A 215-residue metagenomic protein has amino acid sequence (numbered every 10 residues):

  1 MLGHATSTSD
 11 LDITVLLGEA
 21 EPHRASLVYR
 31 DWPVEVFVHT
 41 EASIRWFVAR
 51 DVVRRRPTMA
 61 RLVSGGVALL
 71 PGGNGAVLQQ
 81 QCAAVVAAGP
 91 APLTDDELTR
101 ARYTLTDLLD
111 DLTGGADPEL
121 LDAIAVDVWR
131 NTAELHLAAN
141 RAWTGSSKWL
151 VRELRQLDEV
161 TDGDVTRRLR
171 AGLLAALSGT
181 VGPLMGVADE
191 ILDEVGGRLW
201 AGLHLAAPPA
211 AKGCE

Functional and structural regions predicted by a protein language model:
M1-H39: Catalytic metal-binding acidic patch
L2, G66-A76, L203-G213: Short N-terminal helix-initiation segments at or just after the protein's N-terminus
S7-T8, V48-A49, W149-L150: Short aromatic-enriched loop/helix-cap "lid" or pocket-rim segments at secondary-structure transitions that line
P22, P57, G145, W149: Residue-level signal for pocket-adjacent positions within structured domains
A25-A116: Conserved NTP/Mg2+-binding pocket subregion across the NTase superfamily
A87-E215: Conserved nucleotidyltransferase catalytic core and NTase-mimicking acidic/glycine-rich helix/loop elements in nucleic
